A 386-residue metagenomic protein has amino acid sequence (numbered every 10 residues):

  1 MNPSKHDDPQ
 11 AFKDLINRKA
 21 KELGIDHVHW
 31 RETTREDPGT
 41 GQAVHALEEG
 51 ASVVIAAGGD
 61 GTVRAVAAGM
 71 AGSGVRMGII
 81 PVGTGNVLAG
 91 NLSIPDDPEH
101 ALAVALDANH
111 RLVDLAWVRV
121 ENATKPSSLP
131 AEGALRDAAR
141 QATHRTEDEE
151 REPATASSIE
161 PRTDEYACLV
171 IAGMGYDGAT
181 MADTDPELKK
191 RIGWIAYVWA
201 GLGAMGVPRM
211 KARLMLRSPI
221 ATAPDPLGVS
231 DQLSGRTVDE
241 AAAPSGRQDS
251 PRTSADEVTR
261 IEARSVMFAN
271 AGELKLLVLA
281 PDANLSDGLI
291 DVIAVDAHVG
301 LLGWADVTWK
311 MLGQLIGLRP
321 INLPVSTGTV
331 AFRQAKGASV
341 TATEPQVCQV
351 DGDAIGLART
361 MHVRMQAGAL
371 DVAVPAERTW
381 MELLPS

Functional and structural regions predicted by a protein language model:
M1-V54, R64, V372, R378-S386: ATP/NTP phosphate-donor binding region
E22, T33, G72-R76, V82-S265: Catalytic core of DAGKc-family lipid kinases
A56-D60: N-terminal glycine-rich "phosphate-gripper" loop used for MgATP/nucleotide binding and carboxylate activation
T62-V75: Short Gly/Thr/Asp-enriched flexible loops that form oxyanion-binding sites at enzyme active sites
V63, T84-L88, G300: Short gly/pro/ser/thr-enriched loop/turn and capping motifs at secondary-structure boundaries
G173, D177, M267-D282, A354: Glycine-rich phosphate/pyrophosphate-binding beta-alpha loops
L188-A196, L274-V278, D282-G303: Gly/Ser/Thr-rich active-site loops/lids in small-molecule metabolic enzymes that frequently grip phosphoryl groups
L227, L233-S234, A241-S245, T253-A255 (+3 more regions): ATP/nucleoside-binding phosphotransfer catalytic cores, i.e., glycine-rich phosphate-binding loops
